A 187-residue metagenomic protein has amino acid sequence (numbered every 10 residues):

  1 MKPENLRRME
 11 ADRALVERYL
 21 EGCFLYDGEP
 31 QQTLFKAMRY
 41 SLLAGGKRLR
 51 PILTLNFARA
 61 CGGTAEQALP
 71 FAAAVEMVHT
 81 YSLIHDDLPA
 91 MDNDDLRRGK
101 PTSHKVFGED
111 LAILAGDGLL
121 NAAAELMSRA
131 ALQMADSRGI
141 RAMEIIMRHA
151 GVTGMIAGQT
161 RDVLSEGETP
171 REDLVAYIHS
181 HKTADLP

Functional and structural regions predicted by a protein language model:
M1-R18: N-terminal leader/targeting segments and the immediately adjacent pre-domain N-terminus
A14-L15, E21-P187: Mg2+-dependent prenyl diphosphate-binding active-site environment of isoprenoid biosynthetic enzymes
